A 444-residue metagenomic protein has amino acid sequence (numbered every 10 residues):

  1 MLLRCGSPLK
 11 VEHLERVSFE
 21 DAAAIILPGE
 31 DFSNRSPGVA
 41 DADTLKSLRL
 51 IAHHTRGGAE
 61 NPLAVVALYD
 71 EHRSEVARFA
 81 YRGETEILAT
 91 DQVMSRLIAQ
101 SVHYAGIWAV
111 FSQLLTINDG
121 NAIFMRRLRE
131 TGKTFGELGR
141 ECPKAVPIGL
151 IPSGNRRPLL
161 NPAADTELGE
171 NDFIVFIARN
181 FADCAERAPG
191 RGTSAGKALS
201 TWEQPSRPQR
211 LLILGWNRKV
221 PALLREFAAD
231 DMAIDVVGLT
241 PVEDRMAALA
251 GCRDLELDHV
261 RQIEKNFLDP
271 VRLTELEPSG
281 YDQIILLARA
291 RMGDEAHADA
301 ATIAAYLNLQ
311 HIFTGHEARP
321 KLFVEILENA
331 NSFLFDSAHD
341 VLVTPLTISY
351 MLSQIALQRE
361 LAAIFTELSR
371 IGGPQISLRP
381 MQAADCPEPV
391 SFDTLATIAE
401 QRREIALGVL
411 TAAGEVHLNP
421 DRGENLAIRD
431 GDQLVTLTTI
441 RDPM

Functional and structural regions predicted by a protein language model:
M1-M444: Cytosolic regulatory regions of ion transport systems
